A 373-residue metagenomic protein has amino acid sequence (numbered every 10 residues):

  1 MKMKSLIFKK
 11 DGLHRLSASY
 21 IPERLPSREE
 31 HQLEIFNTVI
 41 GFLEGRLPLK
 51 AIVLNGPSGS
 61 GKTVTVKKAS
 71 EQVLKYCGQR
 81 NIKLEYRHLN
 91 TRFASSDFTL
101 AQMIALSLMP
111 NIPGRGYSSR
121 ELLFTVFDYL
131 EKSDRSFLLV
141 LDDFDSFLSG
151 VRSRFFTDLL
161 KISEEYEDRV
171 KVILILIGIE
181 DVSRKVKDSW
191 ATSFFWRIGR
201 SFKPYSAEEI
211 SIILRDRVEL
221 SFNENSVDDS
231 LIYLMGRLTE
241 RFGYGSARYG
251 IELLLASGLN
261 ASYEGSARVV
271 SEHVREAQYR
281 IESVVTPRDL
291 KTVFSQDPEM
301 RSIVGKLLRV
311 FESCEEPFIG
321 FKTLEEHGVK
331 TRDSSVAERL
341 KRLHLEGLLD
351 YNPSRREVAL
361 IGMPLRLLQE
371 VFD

Functional and structural regions predicted by a protein language model:
M1-L49: A short, basic N-terminal segment
M3-F8, G12, S17, P48 (+5 more regions): Mid-core helix/loop region of P-loop NTP-binding domains shared across ATPases and GTPases
L47-K68: Walker A/P-loop nucleotide-binding motif
I52, Y76-R92: Conserved catalytic segments around the Walker B and adjacent sensor/switch elements of P-loop NTPase domains
A261-T286: Conserved C-terminal helix/linker of AAA+ ATPases
S283-K306: Short alpha-helical segments that sit at the start of domains
C314-D373: Terminal-proximal interaction/regulatory segments of ATP-powered molecular machines
